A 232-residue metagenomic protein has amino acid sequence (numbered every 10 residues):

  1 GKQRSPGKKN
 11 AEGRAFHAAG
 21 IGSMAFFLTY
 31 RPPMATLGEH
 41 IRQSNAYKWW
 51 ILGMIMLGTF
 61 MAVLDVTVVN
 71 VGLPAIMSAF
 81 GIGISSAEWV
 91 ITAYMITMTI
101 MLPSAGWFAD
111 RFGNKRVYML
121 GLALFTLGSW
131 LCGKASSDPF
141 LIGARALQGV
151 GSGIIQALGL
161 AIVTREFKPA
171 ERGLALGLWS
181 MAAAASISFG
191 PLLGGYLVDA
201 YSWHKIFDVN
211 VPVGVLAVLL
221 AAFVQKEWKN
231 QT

Functional and structural regions predicted by a protein language model:
K2-E12: Short, charge-rich patches within N-terminal targeting peptides
N10, H17, G22-S23: Short, strongly patterned local motifs
F16, F26-Y30: Aromatic (phenylalanine/tyrosine) cluster motif
I21-F26, M34: Short hydrophobic transmembrane-like helices used for membrane targeting/insertion
A35-F223: Transmembrane-helix bundle of Major Facilitator Superfamily
A221-T232: Helix-loop junctions on the cytosolic side of multi-pass membrane transporters, especially the intracellular loop
